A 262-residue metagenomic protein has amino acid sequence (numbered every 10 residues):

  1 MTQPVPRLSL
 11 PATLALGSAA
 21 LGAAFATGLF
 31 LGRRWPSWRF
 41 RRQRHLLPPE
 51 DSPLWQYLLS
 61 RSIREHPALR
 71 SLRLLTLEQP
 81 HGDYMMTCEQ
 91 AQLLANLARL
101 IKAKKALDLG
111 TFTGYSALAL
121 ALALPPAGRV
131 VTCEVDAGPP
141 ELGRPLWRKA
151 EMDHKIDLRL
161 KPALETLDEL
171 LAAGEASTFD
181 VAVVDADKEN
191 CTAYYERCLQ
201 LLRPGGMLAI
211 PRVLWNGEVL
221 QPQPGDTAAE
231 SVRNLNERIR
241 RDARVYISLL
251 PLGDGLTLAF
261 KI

Functional and structural regions predicted by a protein language model:
T2-L69, Q79: N-terminal auxiliary segments of SAM/dcSAM-dependent transferases
F40-L46, S62-A68, L77, E89 (+3 more regions): Short hydrophobic/aromatic-rich motifs at helix boundaries and adjacent loops
Y57, R61, L75, L170 (+1 more regions): Residues that form generic nucleotide/phosphate-binding pockets
Y57-L59, L75-C88, L97-I101: Class I SAM-dependent methyltransferase Rossmann-like catalytic core, especially the SAM/SAH-binding loop
C88-I262: S-adenosylmethionine/decaboxylated-SAM
